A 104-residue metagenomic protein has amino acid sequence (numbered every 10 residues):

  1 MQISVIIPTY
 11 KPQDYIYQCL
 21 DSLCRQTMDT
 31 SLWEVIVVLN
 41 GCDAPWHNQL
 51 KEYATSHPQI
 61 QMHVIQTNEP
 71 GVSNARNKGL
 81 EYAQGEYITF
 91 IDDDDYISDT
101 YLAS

Functional and structural regions predicted by a protein language model:
I3-Y15, C19, Q26, V38-N40: A conserved hydrophobic helix/loop-capping motif in glycosyltransferases and polysaccharide synthases
D21-Q66: Acidic donor-binding segment of Leloir-type glycosyltransferases
N40, I91-D93: Active-site acidic Asp-centered loop
W46, V72, R76, Y101: Conserved donor sugar-nucleotide recognition element shared by glycan-biosynthetic enzymes
T67-A83: Glycine-rich, basic loop-to-helix element that forms the pyrophosphate-binding segment of sugar-nucleotide handling
I88: Short aromatic/hydrophobic "clamp" motif used to bind/position activated sugar donors
D95-S104: Acidic donor-binding/catalytic loop of UDP-sugar-dependent glycosyltransferases, especially processive GT2
